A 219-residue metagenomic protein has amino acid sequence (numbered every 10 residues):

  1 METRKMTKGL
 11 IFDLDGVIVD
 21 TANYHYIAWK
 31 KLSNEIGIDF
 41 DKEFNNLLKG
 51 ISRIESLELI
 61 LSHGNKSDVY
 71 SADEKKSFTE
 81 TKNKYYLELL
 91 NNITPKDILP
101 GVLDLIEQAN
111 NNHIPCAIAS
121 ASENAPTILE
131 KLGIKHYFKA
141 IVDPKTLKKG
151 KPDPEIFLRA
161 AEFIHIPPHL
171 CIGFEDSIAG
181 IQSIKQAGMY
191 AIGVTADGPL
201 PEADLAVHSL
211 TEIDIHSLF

Functional and structural regions predicted by a protein language model:
T3-K8, L103, E107-N110, S122-F219: Asp-based, Mg2+/Mn2+-dependent phosphohydrolase catalytic module
R4-D104, Q108-N112: N-terminal helical cap/lid subdomain that shapes the substrate entry/recognition surface in HAD-like hydrolases
D13, V17, S120, D176: Conserved G/P- and acidic residue-centered "switch" motifs that form tight phosphate/ATP-binding loops in soluble
I18, I98, I118, K149 (+1 more regions): Conserved SAM-binding loop
S67-A72, N92-D97, C116-E130, I134: Short, charged helix-to-loop "capping" segments that act as catalytic/coupling loops
